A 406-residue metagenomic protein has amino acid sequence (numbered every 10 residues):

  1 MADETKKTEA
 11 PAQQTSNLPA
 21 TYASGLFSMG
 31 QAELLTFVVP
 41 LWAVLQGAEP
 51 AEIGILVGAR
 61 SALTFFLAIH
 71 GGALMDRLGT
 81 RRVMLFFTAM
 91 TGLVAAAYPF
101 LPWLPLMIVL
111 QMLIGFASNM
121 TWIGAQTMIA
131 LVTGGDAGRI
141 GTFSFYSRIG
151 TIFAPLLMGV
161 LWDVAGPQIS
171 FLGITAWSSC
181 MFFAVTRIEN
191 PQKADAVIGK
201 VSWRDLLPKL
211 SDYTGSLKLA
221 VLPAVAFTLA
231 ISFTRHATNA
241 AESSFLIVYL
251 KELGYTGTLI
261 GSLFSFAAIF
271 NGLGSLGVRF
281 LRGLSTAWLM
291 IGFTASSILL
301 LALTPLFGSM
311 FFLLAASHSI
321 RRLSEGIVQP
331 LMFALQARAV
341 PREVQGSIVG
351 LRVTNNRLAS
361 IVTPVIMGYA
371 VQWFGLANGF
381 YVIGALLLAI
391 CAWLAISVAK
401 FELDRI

Functional and structural regions predicted by a protein language model:
A2-T15, N190-T228: Juxtamembrane intracellular "pre-TM" segments in multi-pass secondary transporters
P11-S61, A224-L253, G257-L263: Helix-loop boundary and gating motifs at the non-cytosolic
S61-I69, T151-I152, A268-L276, S360-I361: Residue-level signature of mid-helix packing/kink "hotspots" within the transmembrane helices of 12-pass Major
F65-P99: Conserved MFS/SLC helix-loop-helix module at the cytosolic interface between two early adjacent transmembrane helices
L67-G79, W162, G274-T286, V371: Helix-to-loop junctions at the C-terminal end of transmembrane segments in multipass secondary transporters
R82-A96, T175, W288-L303: Structural signature of the two symmetry-related core transmembrane helices
M112-R148: Cytoplasmic helix-loop-helix junction between adjacent transmembrane helices in 12-TM secondary transporters
A287-M332: C-terminal transmembrane helical hairpin of 12-TM major facilitator-type secondary transporters
